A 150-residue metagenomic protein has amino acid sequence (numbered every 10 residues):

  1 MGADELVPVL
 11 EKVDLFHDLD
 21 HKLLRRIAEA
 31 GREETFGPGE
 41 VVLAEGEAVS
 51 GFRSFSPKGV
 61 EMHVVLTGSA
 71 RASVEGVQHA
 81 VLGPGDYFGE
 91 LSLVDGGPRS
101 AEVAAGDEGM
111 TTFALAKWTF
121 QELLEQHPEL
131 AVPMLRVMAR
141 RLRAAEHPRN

Functional and structural regions predicted by a protein language model:
M1-N150: Cytosolic regulatory regions built on CNB/CRP/Popeye-like sensor folds
